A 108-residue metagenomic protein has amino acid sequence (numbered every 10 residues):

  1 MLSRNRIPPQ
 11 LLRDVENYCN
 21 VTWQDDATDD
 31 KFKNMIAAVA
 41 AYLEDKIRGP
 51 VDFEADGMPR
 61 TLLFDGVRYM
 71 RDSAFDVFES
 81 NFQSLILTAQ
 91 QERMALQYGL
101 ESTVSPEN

Functional and structural regions predicted by a protein language model:
M1-P59, E92-N108: Conserved short "hinge" loops at termini or chain/domain junctions
P50-F75: Mid-chain, well-packed structural core segment of small domains
R71-Q91: C-terminal structural segments of small proteins and small subunits
